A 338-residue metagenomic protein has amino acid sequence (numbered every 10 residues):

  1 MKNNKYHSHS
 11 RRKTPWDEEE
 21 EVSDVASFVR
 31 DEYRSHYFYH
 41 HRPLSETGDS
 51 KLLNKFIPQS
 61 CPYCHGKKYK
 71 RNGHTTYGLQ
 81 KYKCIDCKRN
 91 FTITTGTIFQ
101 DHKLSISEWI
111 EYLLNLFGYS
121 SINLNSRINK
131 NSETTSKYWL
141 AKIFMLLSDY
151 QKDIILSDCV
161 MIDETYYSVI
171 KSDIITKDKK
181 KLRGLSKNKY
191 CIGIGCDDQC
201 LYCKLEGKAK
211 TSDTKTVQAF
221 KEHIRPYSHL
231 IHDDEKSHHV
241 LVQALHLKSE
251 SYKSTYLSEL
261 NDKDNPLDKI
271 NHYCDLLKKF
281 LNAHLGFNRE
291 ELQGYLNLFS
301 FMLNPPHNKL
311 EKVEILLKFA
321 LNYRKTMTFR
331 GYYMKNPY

Functional and structural regions predicted by a protein language model:
M1-Y338: Residue-level recognition of single "structural anchor" positions that define or cap local secondary structure
